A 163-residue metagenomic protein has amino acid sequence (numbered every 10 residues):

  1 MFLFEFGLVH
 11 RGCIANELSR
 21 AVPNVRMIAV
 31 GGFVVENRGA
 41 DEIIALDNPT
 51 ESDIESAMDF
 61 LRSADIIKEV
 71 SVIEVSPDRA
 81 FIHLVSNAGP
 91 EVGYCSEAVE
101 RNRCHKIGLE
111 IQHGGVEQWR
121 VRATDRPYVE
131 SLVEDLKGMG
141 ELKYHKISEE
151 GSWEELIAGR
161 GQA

Functional and structural regions predicted by a protein language model:
M1-E134, M139-Y144: DNA-contacting interfaces and partner/effector-binding or oligomerization modules in DNA-centric proteins
E97, E154-L156: Extended, positively charged loop/linker patches that create polyanion-binding surfaces
K146-W153: Short, flexible helix-to-coil linker/hinge segments that flank and couple to helix-turn-helix
A158-A163: Helix-turn-helix DNA-binding segment
